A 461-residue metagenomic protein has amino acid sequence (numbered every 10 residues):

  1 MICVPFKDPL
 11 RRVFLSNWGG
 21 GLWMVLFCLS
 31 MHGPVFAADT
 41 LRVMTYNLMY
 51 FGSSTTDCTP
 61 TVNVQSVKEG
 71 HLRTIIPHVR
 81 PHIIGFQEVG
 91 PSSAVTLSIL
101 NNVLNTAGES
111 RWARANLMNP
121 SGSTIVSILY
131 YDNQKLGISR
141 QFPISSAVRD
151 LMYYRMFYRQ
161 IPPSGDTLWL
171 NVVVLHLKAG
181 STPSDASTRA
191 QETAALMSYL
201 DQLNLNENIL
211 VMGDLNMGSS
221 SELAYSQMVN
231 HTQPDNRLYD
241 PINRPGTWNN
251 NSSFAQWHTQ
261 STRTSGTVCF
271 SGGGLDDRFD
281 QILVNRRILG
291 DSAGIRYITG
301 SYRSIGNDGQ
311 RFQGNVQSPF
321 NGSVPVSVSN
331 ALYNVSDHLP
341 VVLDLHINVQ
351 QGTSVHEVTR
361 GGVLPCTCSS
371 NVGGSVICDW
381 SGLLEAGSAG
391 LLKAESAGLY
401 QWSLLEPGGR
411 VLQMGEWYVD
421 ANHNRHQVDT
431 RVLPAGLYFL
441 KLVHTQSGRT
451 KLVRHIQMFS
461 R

Functional and structural regions predicted by a protein language model:
M1-W18: N-terminal secretory signal peptides that target proteins for export/translocation
G20-H32: Bacterial N-terminal signal peptides
G33-A37: Sec/Tat signal peptide C-region and signal peptidase I cleavage site
A38-Q351: Divalent cation-coordinating acidic motifs and surrounding scaffolds that mediate Ca2+/Mg2+/Mn2+/Zn2+-dependent binding
N348-S396: Residue-level detector of functionally pivotal "anchor" positions at catalytic/ligand-binding pockets or at interdomain
Y400-W402: Short beta-strand elements bearing conserved aromatic residues within extracellular beta-rich modules
L404-L412, Y438: Short, glycine-anchored, charge-dense loop/turn motifs used at functional sites
M414, Y418-A421, H426, R431 (+1 more regions): C-terminal tail/sorting-segment detector
